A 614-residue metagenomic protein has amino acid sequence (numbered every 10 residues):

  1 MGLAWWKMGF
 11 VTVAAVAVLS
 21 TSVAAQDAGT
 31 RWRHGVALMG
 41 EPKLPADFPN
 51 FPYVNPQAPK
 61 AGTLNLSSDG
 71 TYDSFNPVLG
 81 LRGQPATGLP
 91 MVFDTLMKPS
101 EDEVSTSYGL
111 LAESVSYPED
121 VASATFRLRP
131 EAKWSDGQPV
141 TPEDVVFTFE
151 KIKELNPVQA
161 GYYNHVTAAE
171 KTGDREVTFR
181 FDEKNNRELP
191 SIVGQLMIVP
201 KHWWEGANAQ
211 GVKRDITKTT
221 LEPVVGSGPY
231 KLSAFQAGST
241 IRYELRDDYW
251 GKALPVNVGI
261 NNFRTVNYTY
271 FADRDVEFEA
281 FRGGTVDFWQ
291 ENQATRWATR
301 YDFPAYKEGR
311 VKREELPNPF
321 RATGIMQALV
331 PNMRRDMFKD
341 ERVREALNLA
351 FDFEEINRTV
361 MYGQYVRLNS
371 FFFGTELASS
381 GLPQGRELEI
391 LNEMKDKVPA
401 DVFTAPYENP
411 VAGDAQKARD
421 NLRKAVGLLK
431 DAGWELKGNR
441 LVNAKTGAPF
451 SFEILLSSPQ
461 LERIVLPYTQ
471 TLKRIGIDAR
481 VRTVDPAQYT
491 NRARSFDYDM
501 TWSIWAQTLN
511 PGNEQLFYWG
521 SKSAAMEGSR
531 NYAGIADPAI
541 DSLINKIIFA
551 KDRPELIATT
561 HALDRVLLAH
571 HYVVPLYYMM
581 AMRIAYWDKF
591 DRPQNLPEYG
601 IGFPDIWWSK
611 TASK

Functional and structural regions predicted by a protein language model:
D27, S68-G70, Q84, Q236-L245 (+4 more regions): Detector for C-terminal structural segments
D27-D120, E150, V225, P229: N-terminal lobe/hinge region of extracytoplasmic solute-binding protein
V54, A58-P59, G80-G88, S114-V158 (+6 more regions): Aromatic- and charge-enriched surface segment that lines or borders ligand/interaction sites
L66, G137, F281, V286-Q293 (+3 more regions): Periplasmic binding protein-like
V92-S105, E150, Q195-N267, A272-V276 (+3 more regions): Gly/Pro-rich hinge or "lid" segments in bacterial periplasmic/extracellular proteins
R127, G161-A209, S227-Q236, G381-K395: Surface-exposed binding/hinge segments that line and control ligand-binding clefts or catalytic entry sites
R129, K218, Y249-P304, E345 (+4 more regions): Ligand-site clamp/hinge motif
A168-K171, S233-E244, T269-R335, E345-A346 (+2 more regions): Extracellular/periplasmic solute-recognition and catalytic clefts
